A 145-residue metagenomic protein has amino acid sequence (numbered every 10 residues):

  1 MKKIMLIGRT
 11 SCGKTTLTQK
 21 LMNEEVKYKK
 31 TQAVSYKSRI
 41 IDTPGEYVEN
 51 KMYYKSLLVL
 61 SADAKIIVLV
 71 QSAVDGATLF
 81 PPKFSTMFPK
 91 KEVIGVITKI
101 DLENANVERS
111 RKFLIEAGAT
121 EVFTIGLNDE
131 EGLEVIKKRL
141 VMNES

Functional and structural regions predicted by a protein language model:
M1-T43: Conserved G1/Walker A P-loop phosphate-binding module
K20-L21, T43-E49, Q71-V74: Short, flexible loop segments at the rims of nucleotide/cofactor-binding pockets, characterized by
Y36, P89, A117-G118: Short, structured coil segments at secondary-structure junctions
G45, V74-G76, I100-E103, N128-E131: Conserved nucleotide-binding/hydrolysis micro-motifs of P-loop NTPases
K51-D75, P82-I94: Inter-motif core of Ras-like GTPase G domains
F80-K83, I94-V96, D101-S110: Phosphate/Mg2+-binding loops and adjacent switch elements in nucleotide/diphosphate-handling enzyme cores
N104-S145: Canonical P-loop GTPase G-domain recognition
